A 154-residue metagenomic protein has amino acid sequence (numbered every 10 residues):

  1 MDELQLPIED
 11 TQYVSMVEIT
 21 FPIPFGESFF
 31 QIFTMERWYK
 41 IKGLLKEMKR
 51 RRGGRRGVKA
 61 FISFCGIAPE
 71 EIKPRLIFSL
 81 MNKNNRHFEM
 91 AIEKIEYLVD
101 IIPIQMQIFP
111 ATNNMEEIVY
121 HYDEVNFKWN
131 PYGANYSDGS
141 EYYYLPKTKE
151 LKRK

Functional and structural regions predicted by a protein language model:
M1-S15, Y39-K154: Short amphipathic alpha-helical segments that predominantly mediate membrane engagement
I23-K40: Short hydrophobic alpha-helical membrane-entry/anchor segments
